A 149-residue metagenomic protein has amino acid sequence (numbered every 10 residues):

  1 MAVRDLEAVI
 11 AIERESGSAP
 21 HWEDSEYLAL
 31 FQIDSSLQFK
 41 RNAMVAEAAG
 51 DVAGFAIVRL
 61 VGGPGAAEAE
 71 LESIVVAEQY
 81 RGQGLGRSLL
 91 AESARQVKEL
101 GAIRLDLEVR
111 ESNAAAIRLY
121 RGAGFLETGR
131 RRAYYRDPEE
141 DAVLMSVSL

Functional and structural regions predicted by a protein language model:
V3-R4, A8-Q79, R87-E92, Q96 (+2 more regions): Acetyl-CoA-dependent GNAT
A77-Q79, Q83, E111-S112: Active-site acidic-Proline motif in GNAT/NAT acetyltransferases
Q83, R132, L149: Acyl-donor (CoA/ACP) binding surface of acyl/acetyltransferases
G86, L90, S112-A116, A133-P138: Short glycine/proline-centered loop/turn elements that form peptide/ligand docking sites
V97-E108, L119, R131: Conserved GNAT acetyl-CoA-binding A-motif
D106-E108, L126-A142: Conserved catalytic-core motifs of GNAT/GCN5-like acyltransferases
Y120, F125, M145: Conserved active-site tyrosine of GNAT-family acetyltransferases
